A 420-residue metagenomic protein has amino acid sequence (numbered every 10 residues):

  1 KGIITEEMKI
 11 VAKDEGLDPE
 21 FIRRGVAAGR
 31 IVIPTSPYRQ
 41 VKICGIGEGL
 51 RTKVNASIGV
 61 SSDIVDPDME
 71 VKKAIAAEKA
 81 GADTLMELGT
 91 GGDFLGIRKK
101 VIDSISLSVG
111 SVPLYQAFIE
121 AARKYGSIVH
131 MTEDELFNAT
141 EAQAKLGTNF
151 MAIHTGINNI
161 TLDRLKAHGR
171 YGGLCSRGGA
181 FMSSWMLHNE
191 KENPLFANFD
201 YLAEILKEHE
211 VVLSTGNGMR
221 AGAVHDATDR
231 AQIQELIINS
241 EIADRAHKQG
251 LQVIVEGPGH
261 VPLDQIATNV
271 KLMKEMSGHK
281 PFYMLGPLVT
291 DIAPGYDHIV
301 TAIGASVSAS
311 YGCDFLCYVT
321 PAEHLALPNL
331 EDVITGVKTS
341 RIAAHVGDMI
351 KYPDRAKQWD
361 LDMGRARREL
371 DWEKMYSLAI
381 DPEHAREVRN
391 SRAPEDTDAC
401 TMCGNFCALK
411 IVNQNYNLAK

Functional and structural regions predicted by a protein language model:
K1-A12, L17, I31-V32, S36-P37 (+1 more regions): Flexible inter-domain linker/hinge segments
I3-T290, Y296, T301-F315: Alpha/beta enzyme core
R98, P194, Y283, L316 (+3 more regions): Generic detector of bulky aromatic hydrophobic side chains
D163-N189, A221-A227, R245, L327-K420: Catalytic or ion-coupling anion/metal-binding cores of large enzyme and transporter domains
I292-T301, S308-P353: C-terminal catalytic subdomain
